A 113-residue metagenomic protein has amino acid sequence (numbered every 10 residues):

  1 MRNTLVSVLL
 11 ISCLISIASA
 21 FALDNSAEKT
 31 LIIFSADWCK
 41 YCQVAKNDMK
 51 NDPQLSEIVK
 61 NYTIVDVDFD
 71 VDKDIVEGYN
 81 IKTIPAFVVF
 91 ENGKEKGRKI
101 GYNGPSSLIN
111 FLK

Functional and structural regions predicted by a protein language model:
M1-L9: Positively charged n-region of N-terminal signal peptides that target proteins for export
V8-S16: Bacterial N-terminal signal peptides
N25-D37: Short active-site neighborhood of thiol/selenol oxidoreductases, capturing the structured segment around
F34, I58-K73: Thiol-based oxidoreductase modules, predominantly thioredoxin-like and allied folds used for disulfide exchange
S35-Y41, T83: Short pre-active-site segment immediately N-terminal to redox-active cysteine/selenocysteine motifs in thiol-based
Q43-I58: Typically the conserved alpha-helix immediately C-terminal to a functionally engaged Cys/Sec in thioredoxin-like
Y79-V88: Structural micro-motif
V88-K113: Non-catalytic, surface beta->alpha helical segment in thiol-disulfide oxidoreductase systems
